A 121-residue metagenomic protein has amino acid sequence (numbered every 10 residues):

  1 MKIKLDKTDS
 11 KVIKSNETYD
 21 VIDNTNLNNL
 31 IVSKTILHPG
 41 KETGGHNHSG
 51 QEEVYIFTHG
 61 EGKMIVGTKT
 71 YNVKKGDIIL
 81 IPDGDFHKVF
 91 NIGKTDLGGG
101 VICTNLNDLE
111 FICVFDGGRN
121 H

Functional and structural regions predicted by a protein language model:
M1-L30, G44, V114-H121: A short, N-terminal "cap"/entry segment at the start of jelly-roll beta-barrel domains of the cupin/DSBH fold
N26, D83-F111: Ligand-binding loop in jelly-roll beta-barrel domains
S33-H48: Conserved short histidine dyad/triad with adjacent acidic residue
E42-G44, K63, I79, D83-V89: Histidine-centered metal-chelating micro-motifs
H48-S49, I92: Conserved catalytic-core motifs of eukaryotic protein kinase domains, centered on the activation segment
G50-E52, F57-G62: Glycine- and acidic-residue-biased ligand/ion/polar-headgroup-sensing regions
K69-D83: Short acidic-glycine-tyrosine-enriched beta hairpin
